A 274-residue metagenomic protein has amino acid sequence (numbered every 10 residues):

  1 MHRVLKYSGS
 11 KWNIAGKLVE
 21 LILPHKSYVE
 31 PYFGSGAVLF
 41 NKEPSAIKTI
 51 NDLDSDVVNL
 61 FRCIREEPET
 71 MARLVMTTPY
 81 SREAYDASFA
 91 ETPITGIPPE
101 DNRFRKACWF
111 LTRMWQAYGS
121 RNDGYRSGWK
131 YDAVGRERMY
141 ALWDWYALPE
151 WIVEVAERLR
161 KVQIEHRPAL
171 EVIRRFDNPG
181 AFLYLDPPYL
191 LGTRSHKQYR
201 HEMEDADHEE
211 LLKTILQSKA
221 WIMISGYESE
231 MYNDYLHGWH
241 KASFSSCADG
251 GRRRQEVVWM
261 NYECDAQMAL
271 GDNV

Functional and structural regions predicted by a protein language model:
M1-I14, L21, E67-Y184, P188-H196 (+1 more regions): SAM-dependent nucleic-acid methyltransferase catalytic core
M1-T49, L53, L170-F182, Y189-V274: Class I S-adenosyl-L-methionine
E20-P93, I97: SAM cofactor-binding core of SAM-dependent methyltransferases, primarily the Rossmann-like beta-alpha-beta module
R62, P149, E209-L212: Generic alpha-helical structural signal
R65-E69, E83-A90, Y146, S218-I224 (+1 more regions): Low-complexity, flexible helical/coil segments
